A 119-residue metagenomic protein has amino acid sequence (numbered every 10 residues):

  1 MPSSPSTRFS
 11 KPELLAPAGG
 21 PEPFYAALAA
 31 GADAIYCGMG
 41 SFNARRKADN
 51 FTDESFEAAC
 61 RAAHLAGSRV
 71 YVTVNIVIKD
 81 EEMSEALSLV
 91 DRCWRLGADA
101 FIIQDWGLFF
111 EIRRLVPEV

Functional and structural regions predicted by a protein language model:
M1-V119: Non-catalytic helical/linker scaffolds that mediate oligomerization, partner binding, and domain coupling around large
